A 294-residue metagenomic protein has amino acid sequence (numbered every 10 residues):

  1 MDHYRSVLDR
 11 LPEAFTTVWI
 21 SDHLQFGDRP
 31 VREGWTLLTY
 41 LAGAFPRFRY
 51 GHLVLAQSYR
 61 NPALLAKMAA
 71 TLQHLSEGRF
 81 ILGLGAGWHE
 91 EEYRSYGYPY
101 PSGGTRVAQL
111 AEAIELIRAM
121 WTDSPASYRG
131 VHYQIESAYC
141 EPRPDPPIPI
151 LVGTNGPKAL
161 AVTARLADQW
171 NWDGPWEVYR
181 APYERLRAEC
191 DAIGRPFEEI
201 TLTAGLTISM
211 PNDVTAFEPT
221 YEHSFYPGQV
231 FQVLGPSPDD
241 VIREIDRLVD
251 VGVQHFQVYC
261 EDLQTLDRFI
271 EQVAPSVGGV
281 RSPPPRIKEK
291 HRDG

Functional and structural regions predicted by a protein language model:
M1-F48, I148, Y259-L263, I287-E289 (+1 more regions): N-terminal beta1-alpha1-beta2 module of alpha/beta enzyme domains
M1-L11, L65-M68, V152-R165, E218-T220 (+1 more regions): Short, acidic/polar
L8-E13, L38-R47, A69, Q73-R79 (+3 more regions): Acidic (Asp/Glu)-rich catalytic clusters
V18-I20, R49-L53, F80-L84, I150-G153 (+3 more regions): Hydrophobic faces of well-ordered beta-strands that scaffold small-molecule active sites in alpha/beta enzyme cores
P30-L37, P175-C190, L263-R268: Active-site-adjacent beta->alpha loops and helix N-cap segments on the catalytic face of soluble alpha/beta enzymes
V31-H52, Q109-L116, M120, A192 (+3 more regions): Alpha-helix-loop-beta-strand connector modules within alpha/beta enzyme cores
N61-L166, R180-E199, K288: Internal, glycine-rich beta/alpha segment that forms the wall or movable "lid" of small-molecule/cofactor binding
T203-P238: Active-site pocket-lining/capping segments in soluble small-molecule metabolic enzymes
